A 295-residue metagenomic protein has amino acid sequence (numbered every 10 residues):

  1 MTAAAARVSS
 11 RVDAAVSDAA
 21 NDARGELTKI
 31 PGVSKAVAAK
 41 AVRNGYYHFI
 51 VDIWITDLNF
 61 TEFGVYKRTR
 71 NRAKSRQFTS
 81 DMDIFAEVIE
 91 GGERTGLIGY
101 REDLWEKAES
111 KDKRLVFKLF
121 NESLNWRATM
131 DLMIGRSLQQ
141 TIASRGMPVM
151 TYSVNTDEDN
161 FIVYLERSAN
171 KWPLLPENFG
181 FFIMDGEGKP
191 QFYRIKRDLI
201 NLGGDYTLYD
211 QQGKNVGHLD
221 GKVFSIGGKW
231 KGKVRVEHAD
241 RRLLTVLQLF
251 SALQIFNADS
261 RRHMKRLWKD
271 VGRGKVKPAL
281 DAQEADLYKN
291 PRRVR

Functional and structural regions predicted by a protein language model:
T2-R295: Intrinsically disordered, low-complexity proline/glycine-rich segments
